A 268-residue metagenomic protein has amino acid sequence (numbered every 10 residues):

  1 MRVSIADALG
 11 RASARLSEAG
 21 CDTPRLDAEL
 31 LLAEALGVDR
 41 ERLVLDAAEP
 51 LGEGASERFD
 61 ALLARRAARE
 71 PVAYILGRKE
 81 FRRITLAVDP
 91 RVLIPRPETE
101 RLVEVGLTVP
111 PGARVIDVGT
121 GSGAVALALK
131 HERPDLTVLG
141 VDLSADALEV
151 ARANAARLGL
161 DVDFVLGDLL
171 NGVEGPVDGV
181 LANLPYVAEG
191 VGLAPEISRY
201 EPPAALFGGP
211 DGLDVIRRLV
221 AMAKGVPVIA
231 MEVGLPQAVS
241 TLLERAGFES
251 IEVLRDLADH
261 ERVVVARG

Functional and structural regions predicted by a protein language model:
M1-V44, L51: Non-catalytic accessory regions of SAM-dependent methyltransferases
L16, A155, L243: Conserved hydrophobic residues forming the short capping helix/wall of the S-adenosyl-L-methionine
L30-V105: Conserved AdoMet
L31, R69, T99, V125 (+6 more regions): Residue-level signal for inorganic ion chemistry
T85, T137, D161-D163, E249-E252: Conserved beta-strand segments of alpha/beta enzyme cores
I94-A194, L235: Conserved SAM/SAH cofactor-binding pocket of Class I
L184-V215: Mobile active-site "lid"/loop adjacent to the S-adenosyl-L-methionine
P210-A266: Conserved Class I SAM-dependent methyltransferase catalytic core
